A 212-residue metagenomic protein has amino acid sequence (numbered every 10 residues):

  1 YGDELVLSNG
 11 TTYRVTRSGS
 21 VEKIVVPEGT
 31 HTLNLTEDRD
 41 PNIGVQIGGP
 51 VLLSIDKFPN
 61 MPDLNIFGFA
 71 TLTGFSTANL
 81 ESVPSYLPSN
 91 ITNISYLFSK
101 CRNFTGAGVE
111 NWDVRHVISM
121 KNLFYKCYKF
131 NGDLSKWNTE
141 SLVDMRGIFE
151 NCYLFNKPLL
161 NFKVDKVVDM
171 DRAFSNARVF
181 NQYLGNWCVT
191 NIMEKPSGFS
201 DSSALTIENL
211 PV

Functional and structural regions predicted by a protein language model:
Y1-V212: Negatively charged
